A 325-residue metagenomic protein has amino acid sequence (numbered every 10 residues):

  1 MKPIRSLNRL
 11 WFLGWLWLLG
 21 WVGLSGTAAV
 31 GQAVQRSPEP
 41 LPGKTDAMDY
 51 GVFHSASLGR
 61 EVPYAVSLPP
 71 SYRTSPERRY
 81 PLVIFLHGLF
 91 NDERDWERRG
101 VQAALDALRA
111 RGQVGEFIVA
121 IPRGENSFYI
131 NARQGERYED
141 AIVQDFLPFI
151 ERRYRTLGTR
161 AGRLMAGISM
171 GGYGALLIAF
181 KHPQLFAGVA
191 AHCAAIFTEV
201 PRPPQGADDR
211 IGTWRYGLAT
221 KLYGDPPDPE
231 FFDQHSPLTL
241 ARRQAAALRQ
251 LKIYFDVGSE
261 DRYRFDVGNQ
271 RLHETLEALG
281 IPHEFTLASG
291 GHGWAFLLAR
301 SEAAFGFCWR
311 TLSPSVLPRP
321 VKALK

Functional and structural regions predicted by a protein language model:
M1-R9: N-terminal secretory signal peptides that target proteins for export/translocation
N8-G14, M48, E61: Short beta-strand-initiation
W11-S25: Bacterial N-terminal signal peptides
A29-K325: Non-catalytic cap/lid and distal C-terminal segments of serine-dependent acyl enzymes
